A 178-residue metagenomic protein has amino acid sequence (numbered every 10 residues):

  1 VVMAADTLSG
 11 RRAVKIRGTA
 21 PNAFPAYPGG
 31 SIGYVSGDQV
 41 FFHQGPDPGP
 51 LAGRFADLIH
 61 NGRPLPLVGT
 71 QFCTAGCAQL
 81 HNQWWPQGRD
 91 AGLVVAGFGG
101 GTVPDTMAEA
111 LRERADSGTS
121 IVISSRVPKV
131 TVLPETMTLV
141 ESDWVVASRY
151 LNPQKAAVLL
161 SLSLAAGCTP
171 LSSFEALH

Functional and structural regions predicted by a protein language model:
V1-A5, F72, A96, S124-S125: Short beta-strand segments
V1-P25, G30, Y150-H178: A charged, well-structured terminal subsegment
D6-A13, G37-L51, A110-R114, T136 (+1 more regions): Noncatalytic linker/hinge segments flanking ATPase motor cores
S9-G100: Accessory alpha-helical/coil subdomains and C-terminal extensions that flank or cap enzyme catalytic cores
G97-H178: C-terminal non-catalytic interaction/assembly regions of soluble proteins
